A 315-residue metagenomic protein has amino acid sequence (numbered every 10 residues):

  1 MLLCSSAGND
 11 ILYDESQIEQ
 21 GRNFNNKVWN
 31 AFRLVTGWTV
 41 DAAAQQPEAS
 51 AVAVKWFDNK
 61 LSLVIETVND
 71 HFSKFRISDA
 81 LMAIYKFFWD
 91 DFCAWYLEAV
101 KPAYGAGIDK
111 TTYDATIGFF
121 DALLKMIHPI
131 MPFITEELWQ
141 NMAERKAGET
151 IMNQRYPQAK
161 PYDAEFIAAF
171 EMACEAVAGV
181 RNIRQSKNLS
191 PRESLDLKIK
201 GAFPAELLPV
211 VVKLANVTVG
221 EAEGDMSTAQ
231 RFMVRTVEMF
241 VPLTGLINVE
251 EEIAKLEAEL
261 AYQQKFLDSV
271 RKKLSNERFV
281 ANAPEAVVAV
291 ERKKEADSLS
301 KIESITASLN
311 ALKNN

Functional and structural regions predicted by a protein language model:
M1-D10: Alpha-helical recognition segments enriched in aromatics with Gly/Pro capping that present substrate-recognition
L12, S16-N315: Feature 926 captures the class I aminoacyl-tRNA synthetase adenylation module centered on the KMSKS loop
